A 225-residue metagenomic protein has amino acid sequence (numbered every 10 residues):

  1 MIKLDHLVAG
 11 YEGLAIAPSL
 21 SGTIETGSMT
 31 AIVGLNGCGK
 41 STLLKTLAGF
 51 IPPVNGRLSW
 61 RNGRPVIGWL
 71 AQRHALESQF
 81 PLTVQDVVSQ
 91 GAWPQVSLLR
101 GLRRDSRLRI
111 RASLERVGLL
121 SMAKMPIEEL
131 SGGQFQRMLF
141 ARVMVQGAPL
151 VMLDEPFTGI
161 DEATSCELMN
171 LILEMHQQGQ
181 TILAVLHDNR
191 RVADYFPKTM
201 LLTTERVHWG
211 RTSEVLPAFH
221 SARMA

Functional and structural regions predicted by a protein language model:
A48: Helix-to-loop junction immediately C-terminal to a conserved catalytic motif
R104-M122: Conserved ABC ATPase "signature" region
P126-L130: Conserved ABC ATPase signature
V151-E155: Catalytic Walker B motif of ABC-type/P-loop ATPase nucleotide-binding domains
E162-T164: Helix N-cap at the start of a conserved alpha-helix in ABC-type nucleotide-binding domains
L186-H187: H-loop/switch region of ABC-family ATPase nucleotide-binding domains
F196-T212: H-loop (His-switch) and adjacent beta-strand-loop-beta switch element of ABC-type ATPase nucleotide-binding domains
